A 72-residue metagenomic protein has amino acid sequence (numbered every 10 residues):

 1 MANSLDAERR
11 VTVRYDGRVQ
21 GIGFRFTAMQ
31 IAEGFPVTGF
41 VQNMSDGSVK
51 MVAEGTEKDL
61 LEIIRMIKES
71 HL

Functional and structural regions predicted by a protein language model:
M1-L72: Intrinsically disordered, low-complexity, mixed-charge
